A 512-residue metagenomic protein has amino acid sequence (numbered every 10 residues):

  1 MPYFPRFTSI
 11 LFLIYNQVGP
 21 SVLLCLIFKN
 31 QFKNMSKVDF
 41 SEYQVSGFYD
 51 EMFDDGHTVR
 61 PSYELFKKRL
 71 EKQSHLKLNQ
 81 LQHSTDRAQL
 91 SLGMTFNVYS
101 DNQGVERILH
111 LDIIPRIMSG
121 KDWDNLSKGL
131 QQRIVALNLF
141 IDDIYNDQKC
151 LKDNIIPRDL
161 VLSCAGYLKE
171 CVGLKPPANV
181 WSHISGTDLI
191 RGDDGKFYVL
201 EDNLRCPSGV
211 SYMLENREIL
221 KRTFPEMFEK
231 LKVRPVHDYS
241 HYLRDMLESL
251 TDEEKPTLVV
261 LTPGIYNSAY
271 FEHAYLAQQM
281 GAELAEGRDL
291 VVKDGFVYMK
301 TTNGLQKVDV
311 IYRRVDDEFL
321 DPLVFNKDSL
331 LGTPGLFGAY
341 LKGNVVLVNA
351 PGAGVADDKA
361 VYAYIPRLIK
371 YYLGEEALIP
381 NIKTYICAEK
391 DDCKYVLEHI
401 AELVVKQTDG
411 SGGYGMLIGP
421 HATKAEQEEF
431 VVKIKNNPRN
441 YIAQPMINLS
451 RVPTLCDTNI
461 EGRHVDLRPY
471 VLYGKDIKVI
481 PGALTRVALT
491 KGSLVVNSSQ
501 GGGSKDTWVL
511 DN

Functional and structural regions predicted by a protein language model:
Y3, S9-N512: Preference for protein termini
